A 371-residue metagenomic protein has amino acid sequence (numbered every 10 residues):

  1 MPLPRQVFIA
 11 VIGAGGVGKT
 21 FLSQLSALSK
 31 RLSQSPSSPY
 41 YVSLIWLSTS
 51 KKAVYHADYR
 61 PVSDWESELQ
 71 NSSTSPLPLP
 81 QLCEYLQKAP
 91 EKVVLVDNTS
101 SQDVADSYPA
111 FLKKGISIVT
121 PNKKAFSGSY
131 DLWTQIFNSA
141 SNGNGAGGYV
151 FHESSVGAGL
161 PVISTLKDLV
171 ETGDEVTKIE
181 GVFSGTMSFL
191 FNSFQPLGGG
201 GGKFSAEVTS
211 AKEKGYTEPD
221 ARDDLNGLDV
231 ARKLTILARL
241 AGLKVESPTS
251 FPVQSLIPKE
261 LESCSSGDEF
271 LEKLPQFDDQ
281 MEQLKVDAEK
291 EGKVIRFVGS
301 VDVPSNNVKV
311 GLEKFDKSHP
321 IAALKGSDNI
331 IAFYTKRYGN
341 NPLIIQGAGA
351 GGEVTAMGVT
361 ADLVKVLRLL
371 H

Functional and structural regions predicted by a protein language model:
P2-K114: N-terminal glycine-/serine-/threonine-rich beta1-alpha1-beta2 phosphate-ribose binding loop of Rossmann-like
P2-V11, G15-G16, S23-Q24, S43 (+3 more regions): NAD(P)-dependent dehydrogenase/reductase Rossmann-like domain
Y40, E91, G145-V150, D174: A short helix-to-beta-strand connector/capping loop
L47, V94-D97, V119-P121, V150-S154 (+3 more regions): General beta-strand structural signal in soluble alpha/beta enzymes
V62-E66, F137-S139, D168-V170, L197: Short, hinge-like loop/turn segments at secondary-structure boundaries
S101-K113, K123-E153, A158-L169: Rossmann-fold NAD(P)-binding glycine/threonine-rich loop
K114-S117, G185: Glycine-enriched alpha-helix->loop->beta-strand junction motifs that scaffold or abut catalytic
I118, V150-F151, E218, I295: Hydrophobic beta-strand scaffold residues
